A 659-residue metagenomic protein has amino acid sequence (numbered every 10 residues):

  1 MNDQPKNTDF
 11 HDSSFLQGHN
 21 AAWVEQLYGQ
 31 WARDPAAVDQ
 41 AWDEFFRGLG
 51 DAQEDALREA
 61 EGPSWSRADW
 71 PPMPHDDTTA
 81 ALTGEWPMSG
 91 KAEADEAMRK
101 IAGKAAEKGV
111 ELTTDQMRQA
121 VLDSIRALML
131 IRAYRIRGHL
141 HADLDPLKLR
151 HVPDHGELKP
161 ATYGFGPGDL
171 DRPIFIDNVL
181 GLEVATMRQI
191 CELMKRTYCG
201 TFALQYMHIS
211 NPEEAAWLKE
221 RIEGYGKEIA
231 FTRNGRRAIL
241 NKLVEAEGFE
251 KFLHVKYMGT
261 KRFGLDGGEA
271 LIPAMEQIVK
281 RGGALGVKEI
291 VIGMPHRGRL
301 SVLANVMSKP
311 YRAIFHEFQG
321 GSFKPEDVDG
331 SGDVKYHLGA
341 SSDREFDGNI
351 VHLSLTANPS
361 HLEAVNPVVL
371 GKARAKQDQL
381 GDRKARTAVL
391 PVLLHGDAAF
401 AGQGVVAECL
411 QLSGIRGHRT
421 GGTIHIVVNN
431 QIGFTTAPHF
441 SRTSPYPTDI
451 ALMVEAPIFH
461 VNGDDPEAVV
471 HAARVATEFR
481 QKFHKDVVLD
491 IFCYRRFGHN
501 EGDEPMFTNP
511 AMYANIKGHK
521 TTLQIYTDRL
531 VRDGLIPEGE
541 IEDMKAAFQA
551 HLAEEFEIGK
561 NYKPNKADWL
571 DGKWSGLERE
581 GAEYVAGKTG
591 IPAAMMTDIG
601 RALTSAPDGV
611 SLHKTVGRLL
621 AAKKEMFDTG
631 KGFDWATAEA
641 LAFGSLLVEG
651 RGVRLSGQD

Functional and structural regions predicted by a protein language model:
M1-V405, L410-I424, N429-H439, T443 (+4 more regions): Conserved internal helical-beta-strand scaffold that buttresses enzyme catalytic cores
G433-S444, L452-V488, F492-G498, M506: Conserved phosphate-handling catalytic cores of large alpha/beta enzymes
A514-G518: Flexible glycine-/small-residue-enriched beta->alpha junction loops that bind anionic phosphate/pyrophosphate groups
